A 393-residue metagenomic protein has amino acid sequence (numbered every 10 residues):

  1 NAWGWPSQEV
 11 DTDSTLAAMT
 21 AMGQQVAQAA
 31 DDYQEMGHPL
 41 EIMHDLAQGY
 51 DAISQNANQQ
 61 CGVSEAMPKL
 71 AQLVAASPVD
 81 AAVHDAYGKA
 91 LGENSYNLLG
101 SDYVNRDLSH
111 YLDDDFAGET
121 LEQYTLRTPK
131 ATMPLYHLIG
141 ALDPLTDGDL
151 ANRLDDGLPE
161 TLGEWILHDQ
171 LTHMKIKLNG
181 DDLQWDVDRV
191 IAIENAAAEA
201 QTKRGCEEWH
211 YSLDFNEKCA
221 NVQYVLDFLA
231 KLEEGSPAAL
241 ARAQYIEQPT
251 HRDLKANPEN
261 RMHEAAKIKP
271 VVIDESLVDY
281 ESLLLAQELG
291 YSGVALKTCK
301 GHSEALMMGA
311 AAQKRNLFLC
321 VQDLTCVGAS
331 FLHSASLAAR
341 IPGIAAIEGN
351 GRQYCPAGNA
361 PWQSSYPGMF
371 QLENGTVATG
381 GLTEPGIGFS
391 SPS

Functional and structural regions predicted by a protein language model:
N1-N97, S101-N105: Metal- or metallocofactor-binding catalytic centers and their adjacent structured scaffolds across diverse enzyme
A29, A86, A90, K177 (+4 more regions): Change "in soluble alpha/beta enzymes" to "in soluble alpha/beta proteins
Q59-F228, A241-H251: Active-site-facing alpha/beta catalytic cores
V79, V83-Y87, I193, A305-M308 (+1 more regions): Buried hydrophobic packing segments
N97, H137, L213, I273 (+2 more regions): General beta-strand structural signal in soluble alpha/beta enzymes
A151, D227-F228, E288, G309-A310 (+2 more regions): Short, surface-exposed amphipathic charged segments that create phosphate/polyanion-binding patches used for binding
L167-H168, H173-L324, A329-F331: Catalytic core of soluble alpha/beta enzymes
L324-S393: Flexible C-terminal active-site loop/helix
